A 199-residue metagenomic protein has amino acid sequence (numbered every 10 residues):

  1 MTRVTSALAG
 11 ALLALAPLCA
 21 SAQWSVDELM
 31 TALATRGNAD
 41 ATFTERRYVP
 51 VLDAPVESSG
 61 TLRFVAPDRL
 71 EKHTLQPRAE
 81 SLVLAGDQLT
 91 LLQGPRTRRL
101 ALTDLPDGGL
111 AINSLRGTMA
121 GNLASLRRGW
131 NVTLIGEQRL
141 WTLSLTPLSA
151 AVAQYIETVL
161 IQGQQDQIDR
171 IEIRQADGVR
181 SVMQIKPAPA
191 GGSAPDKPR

Functional and structural regions predicted by a protein language model:
M1-A11: Bacterial N-terminal signal peptides that target proteins for export
A16-S21: N-terminal signal peptide c-region/cleavage motif recognized by signal peptidases
Q23-Y48, D53-P55, Q88, Q93-L148 (+1 more regions): Flexible, processing/modification-adjacent segments and terminal tails in exported/periplasmic/extracellular proteins
G37-E45, S58-L62, D68-K72: One face of beta-strands
A54-G60, V179: Amphipathic hydrophobic-ligand
S58-G60, D68, R78, D87 (+3 more regions): Residue-level marker for the onset of beta-strands and adjacent loop->beta junctions in well-ordered domains
T61-N113, S181, P187: An acidic-aromatic
L123-R199: Gly/Pro-enriched, hydrophobic low-complexity segments that function as extracytoplasmic propeptides/linkers
